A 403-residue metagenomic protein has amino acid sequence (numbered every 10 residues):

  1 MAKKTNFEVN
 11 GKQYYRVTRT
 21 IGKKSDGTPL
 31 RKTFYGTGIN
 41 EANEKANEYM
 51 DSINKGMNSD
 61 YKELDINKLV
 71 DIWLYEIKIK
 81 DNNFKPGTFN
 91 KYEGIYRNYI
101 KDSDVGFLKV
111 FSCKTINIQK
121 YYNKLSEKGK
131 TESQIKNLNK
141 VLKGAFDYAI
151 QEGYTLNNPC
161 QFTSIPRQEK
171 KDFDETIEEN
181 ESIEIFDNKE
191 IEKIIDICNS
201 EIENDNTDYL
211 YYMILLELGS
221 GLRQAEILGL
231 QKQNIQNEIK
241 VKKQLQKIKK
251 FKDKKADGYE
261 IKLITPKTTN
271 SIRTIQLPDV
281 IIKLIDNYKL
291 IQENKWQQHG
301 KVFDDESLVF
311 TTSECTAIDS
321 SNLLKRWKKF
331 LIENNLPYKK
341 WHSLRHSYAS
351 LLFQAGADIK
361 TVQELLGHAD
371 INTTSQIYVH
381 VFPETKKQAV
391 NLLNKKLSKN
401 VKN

Functional and structural regions predicted by a protein language model:
N10-Y15, I21-S112, I116, E293-D304: N-terminal DNA-binding module of tyrosine recombinases/phage integrases
Y75-Y154, I202-N206, A317-N322, P337-S343: N-terminal core-binding DNA-recognition domain of tyrosine site-specific recombinases/integrases
K136, Q151, T155, Q161-Q224 (+3 more regions): Basic, Lys/Arg- and aromatic-enriched nucleic-acid-binding interface segment
Q151, L215, G219-E226, S321-N322 (+2 more regions): C-terminal catalytic core of tyrosine-transesterase DNA break-rejoin enzymes
D187-E192, I272-L336: Active-site/catalytic core of tyrosine-dependent DNA strand-transfer enzymes
D196, K249-I272, D279-I281, E314 (+1 more regions): C-terminal secondary-structure termini that scaffold catalytic or DNA-interacting sites
Q233-E238, Y338, A357-I377: Short, polar N-cap/turn motifs at the start of nucleic acid-interacting alpha helices
L245-K247, L366-L392: Catalytic-site neighborhood detector that most strongly recognizes the C-terminal catalytic loop/helix of tyrosine
